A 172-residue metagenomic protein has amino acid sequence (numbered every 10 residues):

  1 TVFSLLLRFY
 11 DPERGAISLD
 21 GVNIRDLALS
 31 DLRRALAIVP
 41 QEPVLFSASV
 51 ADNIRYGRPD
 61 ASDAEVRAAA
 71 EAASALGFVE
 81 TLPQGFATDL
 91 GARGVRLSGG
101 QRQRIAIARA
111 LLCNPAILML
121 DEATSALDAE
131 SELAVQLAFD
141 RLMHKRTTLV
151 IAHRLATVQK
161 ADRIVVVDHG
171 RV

Functional and structural regions predicted by a protein language model:
T1-F9, S30-R55, R67-A73, A87-V172: ABC-family ATPase nucleotide-binding domain "signature/switch" substructure
A16-S18, V22, R171: ATP-binding/catalytic-site motifs of ATP-hydrolyzing domains
R55-D63: ABC-type ATPase nucleotide-binding domains, specifically the catalytic core motifs of the NBD
L76-P83: Conserved H-loop
